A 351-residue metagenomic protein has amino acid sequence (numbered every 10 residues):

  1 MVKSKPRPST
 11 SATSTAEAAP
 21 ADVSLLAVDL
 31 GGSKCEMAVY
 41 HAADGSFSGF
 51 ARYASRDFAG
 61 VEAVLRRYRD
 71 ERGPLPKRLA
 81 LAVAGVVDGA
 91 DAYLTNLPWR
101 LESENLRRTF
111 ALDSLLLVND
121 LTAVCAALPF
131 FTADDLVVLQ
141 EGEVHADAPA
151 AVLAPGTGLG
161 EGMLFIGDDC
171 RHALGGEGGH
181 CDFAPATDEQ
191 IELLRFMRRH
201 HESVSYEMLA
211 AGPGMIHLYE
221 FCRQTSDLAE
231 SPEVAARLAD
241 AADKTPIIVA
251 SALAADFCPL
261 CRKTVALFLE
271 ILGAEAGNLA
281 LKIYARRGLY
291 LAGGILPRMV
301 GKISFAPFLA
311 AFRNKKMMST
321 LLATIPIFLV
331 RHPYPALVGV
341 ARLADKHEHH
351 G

Functional and structural regions predicted by a protein language model:
V2-L75, E192-G351: ATP-binding/phosphotransfer module of carbohydrate and carboxylate kinases, centering on a glycine-rich
K3-P20, S114-A150: Conserved phosphate-binding catalytic cores of ATP/NTP-utilizing and phosphoryl-transfer enzymes
D22-V23, A111-D113, A146-A150, L159 (+2 more regions): Short coil/turn connectors at secondary-structure junctions
D29, A80-A84, V118, A150-G158 (+2 more regions): Short beta-strand segments
Y53-R56, N96-L97, L116-T122, G142-H145 (+2 more regions): Active-site nucleophile and cofactor-binding loops and adjacent substrate-binding regions of central metabolic enzymes
R72-D135, V152, P297-G301: Short beta-strand-loop/turn "lid" adjacent to the catalytic site in phosphate-handling enzymes
L128, G162-I166, F221: A short secondary-structure junction signal
V138-M208, V300-G301, P307-R313, M317-L322: Glycine-rich phosphate-binding loop of actin/hexokinase-like ATP-binding domains
